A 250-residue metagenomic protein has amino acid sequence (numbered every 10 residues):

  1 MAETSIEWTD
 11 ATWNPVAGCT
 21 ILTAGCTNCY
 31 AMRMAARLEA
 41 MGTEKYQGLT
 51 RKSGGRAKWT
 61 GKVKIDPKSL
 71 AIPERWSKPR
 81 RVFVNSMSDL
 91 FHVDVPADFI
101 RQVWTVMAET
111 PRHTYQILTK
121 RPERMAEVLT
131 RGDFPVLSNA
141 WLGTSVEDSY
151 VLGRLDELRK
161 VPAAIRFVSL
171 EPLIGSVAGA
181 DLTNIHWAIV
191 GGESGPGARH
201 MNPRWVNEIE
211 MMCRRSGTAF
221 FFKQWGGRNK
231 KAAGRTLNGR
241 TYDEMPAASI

Functional and structural regions predicted by a protein language model:
M1-I21, L38-G42, K160-A163, I174 (+1 more regions): Auxiliary Fe-S-binding modules of radical SAM enzymes
M1-R81, D89: N-terminal [4Fe-4S]-dependent radical SAM core
G25, Y30, T43-Y46, F99-R101 (+3 more regions): General N-terminal targeting signals
A35, E39, S53-G54, K58 (+6 more regions): Small/flexible residues
E39, Y46-L49, W104, E127 (+2 more regions): Solvent-exposed, non-transmembrane amphipathic alpha-helical segments
E44, T50-G55, V128, G132 (+3 more regions): Short alpha-helical interface elements
K64-A219: Conserved AdoMet/S-adenosylmethionine-binding subsite of the radical SAM
